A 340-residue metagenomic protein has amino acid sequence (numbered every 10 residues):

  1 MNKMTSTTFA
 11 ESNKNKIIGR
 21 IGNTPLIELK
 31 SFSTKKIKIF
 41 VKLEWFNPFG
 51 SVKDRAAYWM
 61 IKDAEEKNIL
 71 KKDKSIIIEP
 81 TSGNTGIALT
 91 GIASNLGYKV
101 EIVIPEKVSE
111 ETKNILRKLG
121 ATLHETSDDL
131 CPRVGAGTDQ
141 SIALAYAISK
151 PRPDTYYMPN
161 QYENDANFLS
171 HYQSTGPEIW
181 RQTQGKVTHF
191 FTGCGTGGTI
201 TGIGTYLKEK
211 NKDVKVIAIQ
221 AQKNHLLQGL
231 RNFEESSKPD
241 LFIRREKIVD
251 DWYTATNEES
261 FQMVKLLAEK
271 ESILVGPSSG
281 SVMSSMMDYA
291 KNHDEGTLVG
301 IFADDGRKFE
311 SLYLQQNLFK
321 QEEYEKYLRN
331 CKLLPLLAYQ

Functional and structural regions predicted by a protein language model:
M1-Q340: PLP-dependent amino-acid enzyme catalytic core
